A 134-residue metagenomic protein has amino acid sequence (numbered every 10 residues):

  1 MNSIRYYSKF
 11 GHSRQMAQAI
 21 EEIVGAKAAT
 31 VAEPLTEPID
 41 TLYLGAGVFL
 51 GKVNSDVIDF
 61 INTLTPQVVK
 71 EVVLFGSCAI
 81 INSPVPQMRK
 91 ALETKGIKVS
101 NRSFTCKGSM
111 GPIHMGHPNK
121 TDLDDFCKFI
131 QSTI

Functional and structural regions predicted by a protein language model:
M1-I4: Extreme N-terminal starter segment of soluble prokaryotic enzymes
S8, H12-K27, I39-I134: FMN-binding flavodoxin-like domain, especially the glycine-rich phosphate-binding loop
L35-T36: Structural alpha-helical scaffold elements that stabilize or flank donor/cofactor-binding regions in carbohydrate
